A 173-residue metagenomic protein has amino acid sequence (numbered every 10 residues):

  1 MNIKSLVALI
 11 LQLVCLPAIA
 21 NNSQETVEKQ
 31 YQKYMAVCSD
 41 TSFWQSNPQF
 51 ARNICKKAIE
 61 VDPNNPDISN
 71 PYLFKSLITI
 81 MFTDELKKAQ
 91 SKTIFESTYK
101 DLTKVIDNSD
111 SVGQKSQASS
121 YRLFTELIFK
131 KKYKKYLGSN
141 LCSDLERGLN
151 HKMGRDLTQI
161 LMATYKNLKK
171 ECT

Functional and structural regions predicted by a protein language model:
M1-S23: Classical Sec-dependent N-terminal signal peptides that target proteins to the secretory pathway
E25-D40, N65-E85, G113-K131, A163: Amphipathic alpha-helical repeat scaffolds of TPR domains
V27-Q30, T98, S119, K134-L145: Short amphipathic alpha-helical heptad-repeat segments
S42-K56, Q90-T103, L137-N140: Helix-turn-helix repeat elements of alpha-solenoid scaffolds
F43-N47, N64-I68, L86, S111 (+2 more regions): Charged, low-complexity interaction regions
W44-I78: N-terminal, post-signal-peptide region of Sec/Tat-exported proteins
C55, V61-D62, L102, I106-D110 (+3 more regions): Alpha-helical junction/boundary sensor with strong preference for TPR arrays
G138-T173: Terminal, low-structured helical/coil segments at or just beyond the last alpha-helical repeat
